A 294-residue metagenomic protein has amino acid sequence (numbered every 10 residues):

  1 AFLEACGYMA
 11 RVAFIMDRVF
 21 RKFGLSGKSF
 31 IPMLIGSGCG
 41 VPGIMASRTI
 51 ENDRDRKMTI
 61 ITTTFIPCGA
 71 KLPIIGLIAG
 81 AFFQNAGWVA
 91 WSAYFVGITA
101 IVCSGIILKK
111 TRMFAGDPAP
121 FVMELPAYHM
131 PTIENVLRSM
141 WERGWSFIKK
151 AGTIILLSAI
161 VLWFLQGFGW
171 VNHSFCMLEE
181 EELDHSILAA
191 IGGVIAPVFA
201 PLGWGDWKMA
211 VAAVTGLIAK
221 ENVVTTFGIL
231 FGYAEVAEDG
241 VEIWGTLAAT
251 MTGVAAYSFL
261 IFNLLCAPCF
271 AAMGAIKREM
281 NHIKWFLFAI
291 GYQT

Functional and structural regions predicted by a protein language model:
A1-A5, W88-A213, L287-T294: Selected transmembrane alpha-helices and immediately adjacent juxtamembrane segments of polytopic inner-membrane
L3-K22, A46-T62, L108-L125, G274-F286: Juxtamembrane helix-loop transition segments at the membrane interface in multi-pass membrane proteins
A10-G40, A115-S139, L188, F231-V241: Juxtamembrane inter-helical linkers in multi-pass membrane proteins
V12, S26, D55-M58, Q84-V96 (+2 more regions): Membrane-water interface of transmembrane alpha-helices in multipass transporters/channels
F23, I44-R56, I160-Q293: Extended, low-charge hydrophobic alpha-helical regions
G38-P42, I61-G76, S92-I101, I218-V224 (+2 more regions): Membrane-embedded alpha-helical segments of transport systems, primarily multispan ion/solute transporters
F65, G69-W91, A271-H282: Transmembrane helix-loop junctions at the membrane interface of multipass transporters and ion channels
P67, K71-L72, K150-W163, V224-T225 (+1 more regions): Hydrophobic alpha-helical transmembrane segments in multi-pass membrane proteins
